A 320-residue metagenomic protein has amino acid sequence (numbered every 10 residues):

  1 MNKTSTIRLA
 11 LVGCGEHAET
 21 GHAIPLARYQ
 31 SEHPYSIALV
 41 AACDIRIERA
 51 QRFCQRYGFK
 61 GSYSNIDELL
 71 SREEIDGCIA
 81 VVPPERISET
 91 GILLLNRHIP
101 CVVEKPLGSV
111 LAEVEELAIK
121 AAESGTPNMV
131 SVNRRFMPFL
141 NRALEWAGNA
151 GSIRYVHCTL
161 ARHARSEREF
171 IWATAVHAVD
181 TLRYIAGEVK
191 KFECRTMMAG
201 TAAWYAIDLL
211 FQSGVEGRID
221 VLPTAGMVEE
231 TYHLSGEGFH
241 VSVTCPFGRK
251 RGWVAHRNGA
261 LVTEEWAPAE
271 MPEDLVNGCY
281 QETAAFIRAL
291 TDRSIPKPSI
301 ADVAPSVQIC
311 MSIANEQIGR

Functional and structural regions predicted by a protein language model:
M1-T6, G77-V82, T126, A285-R320: C-terminal helix-rich "cap/oligomerization" subdomain common to oxidoreductases
M1-Y57: N-terminal Rossmann-like dinucleotide-binding module
H17, I45, E270-A284, P298: Active-site loop of classical SDR/Rossmann-like NAD(P)-dependent oxidoreductases, centered on the catalytic Tyr-X3-Lys
Y57-I119: Beta-loop-alpha module in the N-terminal Rossmann-like domain of NAD(P)-dependent dehydrogenases, especially those
E85, G108-R165: A contiguous active-site-proximal alpha/beta segment in oxidoreductase catalytic domains
V103, N128-V130, V243: Hydrophobic residues in well-ordered beta-strands that form the structural core
S131-P138, L160-F192, D302-V303: Mid-domain beta-loop-alpha active-site segment that forms a flexible, acidic cofactor/metal-binding surface
A173-R249, Y280-S294: Contiguous beta-strand/loop segments that form the cofactor/metal-binding neighborhood of enzyme cores
